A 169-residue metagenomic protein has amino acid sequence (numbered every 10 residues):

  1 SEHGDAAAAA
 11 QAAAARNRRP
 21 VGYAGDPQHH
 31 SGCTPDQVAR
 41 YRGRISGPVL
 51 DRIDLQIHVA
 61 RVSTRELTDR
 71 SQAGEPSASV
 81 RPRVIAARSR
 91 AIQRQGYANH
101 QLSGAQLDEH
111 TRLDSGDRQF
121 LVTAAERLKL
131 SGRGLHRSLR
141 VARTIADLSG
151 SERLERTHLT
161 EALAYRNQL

Functional and structural regions predicted by a protein language model:
S1-L169: Basic, amphipathic alpha-helical bundle interface domains used for macromolecular binding and assembly
